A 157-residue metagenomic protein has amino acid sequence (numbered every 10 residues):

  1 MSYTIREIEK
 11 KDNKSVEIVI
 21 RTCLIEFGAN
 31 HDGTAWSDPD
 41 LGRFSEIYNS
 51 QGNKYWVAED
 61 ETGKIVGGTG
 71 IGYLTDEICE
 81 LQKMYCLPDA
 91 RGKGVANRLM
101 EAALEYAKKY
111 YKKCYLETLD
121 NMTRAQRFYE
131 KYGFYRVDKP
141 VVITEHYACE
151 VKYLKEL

Functional and structural regions predicted by a protein language model:
Y3, E7-Q82, L87-P88, M100-A102 (+3 more regions): Acetyl-CoA-dependent GNAT
R91: Glycine-rich ATP-binding loop(s) of histidine-kinase-like ATPases
G94: Conserved G/P- and acidic residue-centered "switch" motifs that form tight phosphate/ATP-binding loops in soluble
N97: Residues forming the Rossmann-fold NAD(P)(H) cofactor-binding site
K112-Y115, L119-L157: C-terminal "cap" of GNAT-fold acetyltransferases
